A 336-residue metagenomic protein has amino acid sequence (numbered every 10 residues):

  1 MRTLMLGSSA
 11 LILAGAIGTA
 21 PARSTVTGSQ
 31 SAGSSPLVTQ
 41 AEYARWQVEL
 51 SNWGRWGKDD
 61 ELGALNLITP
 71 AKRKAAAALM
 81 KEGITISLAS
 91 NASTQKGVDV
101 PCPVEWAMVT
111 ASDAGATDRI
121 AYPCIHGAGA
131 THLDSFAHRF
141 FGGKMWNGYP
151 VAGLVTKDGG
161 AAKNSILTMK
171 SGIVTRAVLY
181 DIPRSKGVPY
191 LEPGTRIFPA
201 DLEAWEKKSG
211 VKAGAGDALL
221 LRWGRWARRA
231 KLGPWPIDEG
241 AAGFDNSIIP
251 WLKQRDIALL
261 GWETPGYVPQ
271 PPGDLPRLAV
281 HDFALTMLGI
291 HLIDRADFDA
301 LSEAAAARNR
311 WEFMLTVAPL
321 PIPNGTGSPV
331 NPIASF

Functional and structural regions predicted by a protein language model:
M1-L4: Positively charged n-region of N-terminal signal peptides that target proteins for export
G7-A16: Bacterial N-terminal signal peptides
G18-P21: Juxtamembrane cytosolic interface motif at the C-terminal end of transmembrane helices
R23-F336: Active-/binding-site microenvironments in catalytic and ligand-binding cores
